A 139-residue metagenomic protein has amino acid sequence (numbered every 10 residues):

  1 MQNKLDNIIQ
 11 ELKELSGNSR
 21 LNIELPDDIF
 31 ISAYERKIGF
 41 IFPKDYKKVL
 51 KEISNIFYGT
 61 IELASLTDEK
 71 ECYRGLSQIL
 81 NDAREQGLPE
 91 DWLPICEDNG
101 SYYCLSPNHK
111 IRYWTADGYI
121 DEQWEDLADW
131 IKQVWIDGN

Functional and structural regions predicted by a protein language model:
M1-L105, G138: A surface-exposed partner-binding patch
S101-D129: Segments surrounding the PLD/"HKD" phosphodiesterase catalytic module and close analogs
A128-N139: A short, charged
